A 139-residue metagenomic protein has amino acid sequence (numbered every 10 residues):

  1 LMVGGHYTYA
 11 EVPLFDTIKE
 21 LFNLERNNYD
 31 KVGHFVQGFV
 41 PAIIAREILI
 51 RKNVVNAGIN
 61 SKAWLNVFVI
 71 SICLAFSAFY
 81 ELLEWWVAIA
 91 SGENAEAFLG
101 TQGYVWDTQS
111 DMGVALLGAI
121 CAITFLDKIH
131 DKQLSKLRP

Functional and structural regions predicted by a protein language model:
L1-F39, I43: "…centered on the first transmembrane helix and the immediately adjacent amphipathic helix/loop
L1-G4, A42-R46, I72-E84: Alpha-helical transmembrane segments of multi-pass membrane proteins
V12-K19, Y29, L74-L116: Interfacial helix-loop-helix junctions of multi-pass membrane proteins
N23, V54-G58, L82, G92: Glycine-centered secondary-structure boundary/capping sites
V36-N53, I89-G92, M112-I129: Membrane-interfacial alpha-helical segments at the cytosolic side of multi-pass membrane proteins
V54-L74: Internal alpha-helical transmembrane segments of multi-pass membrane proteins
D127-L137: Membrane-interface capping segments at transmembrane-helix boundaries
